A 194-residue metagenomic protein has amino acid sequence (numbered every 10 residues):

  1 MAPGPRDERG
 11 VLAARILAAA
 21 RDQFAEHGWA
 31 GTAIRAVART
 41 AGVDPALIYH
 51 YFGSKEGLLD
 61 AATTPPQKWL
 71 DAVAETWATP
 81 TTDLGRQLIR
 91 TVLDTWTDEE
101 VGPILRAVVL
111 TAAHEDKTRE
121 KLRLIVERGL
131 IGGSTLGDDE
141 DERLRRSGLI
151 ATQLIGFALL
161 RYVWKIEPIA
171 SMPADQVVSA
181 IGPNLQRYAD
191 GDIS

Functional and structural regions predicted by a protein language model:
M1-G42, G53-D60: Basic, helix-initiating cap at the start of DNA-binding domains
A46: Key DNA-contact positions within bacterial/archaeal DNA-binding proteins
K55, P66, E100, L122-V126 (+2 more regions): Hydrophobic/aromatic residues within well-ordered alpha-helical segments
D60-L88: Amphipathic alpha-helical linker/stalk segments
V73-A78, L88-T95, A113-K117: A ubiquitous short alpha-helical element
V92, L105-A112, I150-L154, A158: Short alpha-helical scaffolding segments that buttress acidic/His motifs in well-ordered protein cores
W96-V126: Amphipathic alpha-helical segments used for helix-helix packing
R119-L124, S134-Y188, D192-S194: Hydrophobic/aromatic-rich alpha-helical bundle segments in the mid-to-C-terminal region
